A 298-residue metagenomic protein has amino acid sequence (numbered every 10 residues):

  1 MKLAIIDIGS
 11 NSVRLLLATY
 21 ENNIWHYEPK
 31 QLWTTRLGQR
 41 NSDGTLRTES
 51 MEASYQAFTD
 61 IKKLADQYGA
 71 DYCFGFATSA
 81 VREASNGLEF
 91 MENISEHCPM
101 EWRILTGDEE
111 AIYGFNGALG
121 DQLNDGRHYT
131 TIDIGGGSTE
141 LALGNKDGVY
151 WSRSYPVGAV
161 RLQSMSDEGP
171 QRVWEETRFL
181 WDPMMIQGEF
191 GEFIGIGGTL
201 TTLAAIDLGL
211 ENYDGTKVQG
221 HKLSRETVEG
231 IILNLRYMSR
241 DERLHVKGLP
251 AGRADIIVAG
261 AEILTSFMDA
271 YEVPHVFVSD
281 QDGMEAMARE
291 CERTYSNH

Functional and structural regions predicted by a protein language model:
M1-H26: N-terminal basic/disordered segments at the start of proteins
L3-D7, Y129-D133, F193: Short glycine-aspartate micro-motif
L17, R40-K63, A70, T78-M91 (+3 more regions): Helical "lid/coupling" subdomains associated with nucleotide-phosphate turnover
N23-E28, G148-Y150: Beta-strand initiation motifs
P29-T35: A structural signal for short, well-ordered beta-strand segments
G75: Dinucleotide-binding Rossmann-like beta1-alpha1 core, especially the glycine-rich loop that anchors the ADP
G136-L143: Acidic, divalent-metal-coordinating active-site segment for phosphoryl/phosphodiester hydrolysis, typified by short
